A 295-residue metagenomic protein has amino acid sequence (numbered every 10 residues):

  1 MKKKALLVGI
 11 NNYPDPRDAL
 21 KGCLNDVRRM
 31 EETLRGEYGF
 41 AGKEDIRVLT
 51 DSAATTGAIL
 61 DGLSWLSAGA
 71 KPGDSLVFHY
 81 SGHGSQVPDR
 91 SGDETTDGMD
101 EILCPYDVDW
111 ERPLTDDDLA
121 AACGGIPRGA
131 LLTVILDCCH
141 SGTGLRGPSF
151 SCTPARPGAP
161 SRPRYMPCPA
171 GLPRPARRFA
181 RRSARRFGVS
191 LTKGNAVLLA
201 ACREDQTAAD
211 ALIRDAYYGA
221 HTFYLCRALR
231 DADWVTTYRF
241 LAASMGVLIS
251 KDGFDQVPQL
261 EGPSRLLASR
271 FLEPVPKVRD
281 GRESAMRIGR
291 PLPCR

Functional and structural regions predicted by a protein language model:
M1-R295: Cysteine endopeptidase catalytic domains of the caspase/legumain-like
